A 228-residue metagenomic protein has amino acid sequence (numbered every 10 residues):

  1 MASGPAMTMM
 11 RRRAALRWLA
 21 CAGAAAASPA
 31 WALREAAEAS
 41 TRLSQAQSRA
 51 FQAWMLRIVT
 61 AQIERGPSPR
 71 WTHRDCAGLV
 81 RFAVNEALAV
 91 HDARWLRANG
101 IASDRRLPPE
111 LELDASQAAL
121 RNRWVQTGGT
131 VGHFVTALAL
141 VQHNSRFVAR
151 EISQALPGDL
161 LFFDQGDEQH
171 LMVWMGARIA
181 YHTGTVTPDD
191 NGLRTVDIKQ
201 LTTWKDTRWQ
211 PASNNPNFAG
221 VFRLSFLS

Functional and structural regions predicted by a protein language model:
S3-P5, A14-A32: N-terminal export signals
A20, N85-L88, A177: Charged, amphipathic alpha-helical interaction segments
L33-V135: N-terminal capping segments
G78-F82, L171-W174, I179-H182, T195-K199: Active-site scaffold segments
S103-D189: ...with weaker cross-activation on analogous glycine-rich loops/strands in unrelated enzymes
R194-S228: Low-complexity, Gly/Ser/Thr/Pro-rich intrinsically disordered linker/tail segments
